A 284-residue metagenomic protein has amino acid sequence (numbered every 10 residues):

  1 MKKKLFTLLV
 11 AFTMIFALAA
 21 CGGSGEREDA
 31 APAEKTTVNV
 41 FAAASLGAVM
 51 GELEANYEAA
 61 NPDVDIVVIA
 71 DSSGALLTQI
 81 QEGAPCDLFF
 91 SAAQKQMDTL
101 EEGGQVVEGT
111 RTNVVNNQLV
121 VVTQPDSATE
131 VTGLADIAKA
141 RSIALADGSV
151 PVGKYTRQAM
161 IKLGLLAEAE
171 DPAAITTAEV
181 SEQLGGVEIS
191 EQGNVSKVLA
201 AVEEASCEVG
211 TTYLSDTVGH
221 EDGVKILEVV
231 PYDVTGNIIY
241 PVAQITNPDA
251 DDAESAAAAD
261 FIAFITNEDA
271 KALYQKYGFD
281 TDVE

Functional and structural regions predicted by a protein language model:
M1-L8: Positively charged n-region of N-terminal signal peptides that target proteins for export
F12-T13: Repetitive helical segments and hydrophobic/amphipathic motifs
F16-A20: C-terminal motif of bacterial Sec signal peptides marking the signal peptidase cleavage site
G22-A55, A59, G74, Q81 (+4 more regions): Exported/periplasmic ABC-transporter solute-binding proteins
V38, V64-I66, L119: Conserved beta-strand core positions
D63, P85-C86, C207: Short, high-confidence coil segments that cap the C-terminus of an alpha-helix and link into the following beta-strand
D87-A93, M97-E102, V107-T112: Short beta-strand-centered segments that line the small-molecule binding cleft or hinge of alpha/beta clamshell
